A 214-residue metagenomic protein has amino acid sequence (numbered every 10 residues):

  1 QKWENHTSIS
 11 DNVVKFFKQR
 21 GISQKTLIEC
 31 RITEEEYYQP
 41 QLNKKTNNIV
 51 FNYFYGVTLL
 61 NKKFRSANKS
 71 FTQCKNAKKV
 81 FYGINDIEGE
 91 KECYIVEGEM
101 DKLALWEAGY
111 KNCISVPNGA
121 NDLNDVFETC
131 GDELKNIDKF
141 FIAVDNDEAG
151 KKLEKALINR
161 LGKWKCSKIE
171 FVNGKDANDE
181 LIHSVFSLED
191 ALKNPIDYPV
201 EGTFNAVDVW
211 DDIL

Functional and structural regions predicted by a protein language model:
Q1-G56, K75-K91, K193-I213: TOPRIM metal-binding catalytic domain and adjacent DNA-binding surface shared by DnaG-type primases
Y38-D138, E154: Phosphate-handling DNA/RNA-contact segment within nucleic-acid enzymes
T46-N48, E128-K135, D176-L192: Short, surface-exposed amphipathic charged segments that create phosphate/polyanion-binding patches used for binding
C93-I95, L134-A149, I169-E170: Acidic beta-strand-to-loop metal/phosphate-binding motif
C113, N159-I169: Structural alpha-beta junctions
A120-L123, V144-E154, N173: Acidic, metal-coordinating catalytic cores used for nucleic-acid/nucleotide bond scission and strand-transfer chemistry
C130, K152-K163: Short, aromatic/basic amphipathic alpha-helical patches
C166-D179: Conserved beta-strand -> loop -> alpha-helix junction used to position metal-binding or nucleic-acid-contacting
